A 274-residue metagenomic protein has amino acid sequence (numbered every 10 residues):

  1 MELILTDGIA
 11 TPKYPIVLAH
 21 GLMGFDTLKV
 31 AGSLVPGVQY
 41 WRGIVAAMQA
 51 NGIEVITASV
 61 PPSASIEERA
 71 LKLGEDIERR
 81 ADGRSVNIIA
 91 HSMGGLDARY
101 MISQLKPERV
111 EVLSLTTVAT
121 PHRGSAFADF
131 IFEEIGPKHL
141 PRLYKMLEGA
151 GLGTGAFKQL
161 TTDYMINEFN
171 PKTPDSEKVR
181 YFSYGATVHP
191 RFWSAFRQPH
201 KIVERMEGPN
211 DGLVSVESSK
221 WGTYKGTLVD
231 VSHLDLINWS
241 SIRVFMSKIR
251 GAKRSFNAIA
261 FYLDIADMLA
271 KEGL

Functional and structural regions predicted by a protein language model:
M1-P12: Short amphipathic alpha-helices and their capping/turn segments at secondary-structure boundaries
T11-V86: Active-site catalytic motif of lipid deacylating hydrolases and related acyltransferases
L18, T57, S114-T117, T173 (+1 more regions): A structural signal for short, well-ordered beta-strand segments and their strand-loop junctions that often border
H20, E67, L71-T173, D211: Serine-dependent carboxylesterase/thioesterase catalytic core of lipase-like alpha/beta-hydrolase/SGNH enzymes
L22-G24, P61-S63, G95, P121-R123 (+3 more regions): Short, solvent-exposed loop/turn segments at secondary-structure junctions
K29-A31, S125-I131, G136, F192-R197: Short aromatic-enriched loop/helix-cap "lid" or pocket-rim segments at secondary-structure transitions that line
S33-P36, Q104-P107, F132-I135, H200 (+1 more regions): Glycine-rich, phosphate-binding/catalytic loops in enzymes
S176-L274: C-terminal catalytic-base region of ester-bond hydrolases, centering on the histidine of the charge-relay
